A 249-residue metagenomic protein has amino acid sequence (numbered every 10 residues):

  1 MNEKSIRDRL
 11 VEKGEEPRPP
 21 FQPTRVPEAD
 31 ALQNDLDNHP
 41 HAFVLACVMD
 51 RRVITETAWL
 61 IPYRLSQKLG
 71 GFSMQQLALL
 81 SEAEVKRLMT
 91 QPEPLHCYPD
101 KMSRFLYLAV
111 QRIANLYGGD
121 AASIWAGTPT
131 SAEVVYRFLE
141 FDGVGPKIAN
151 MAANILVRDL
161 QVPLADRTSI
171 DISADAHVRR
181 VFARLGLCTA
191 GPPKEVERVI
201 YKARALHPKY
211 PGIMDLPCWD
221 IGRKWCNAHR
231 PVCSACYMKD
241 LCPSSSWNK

Functional and structural regions predicted by a protein language model:
M1-F72, E82-A83, Q91-L95: Structure-specific DNA junction-binding interface
M1-N38, G118, G127-D142, P146-K249: C-terminal accessory module of base-excision DNA glycosylases/AP lyases that mediates lesion recognition and DNA
N38, A42, T55-W59, Q75-A78 (+6 more regions): Alpha-helix N-cap/helix-initiation sites
A42-R51, L108-Q111, D215-R223: Short, hydrophobic/amphipathic alpha-helical patches that form generic packing surfaces within helical domains
A46, D50, P62-S66, K86 (+6 more regions): Amphipathic alpha-helical segments within well-ordered protein domains
D50-I54, P94, Y98, E140 (+2 more regions): Amphipathic alpha-helical interaction elements
K68-V157: Alpha-helical ds-nucleic-acid-binding substructure associated with the helix-hairpin-helix region of base-excision DNA
